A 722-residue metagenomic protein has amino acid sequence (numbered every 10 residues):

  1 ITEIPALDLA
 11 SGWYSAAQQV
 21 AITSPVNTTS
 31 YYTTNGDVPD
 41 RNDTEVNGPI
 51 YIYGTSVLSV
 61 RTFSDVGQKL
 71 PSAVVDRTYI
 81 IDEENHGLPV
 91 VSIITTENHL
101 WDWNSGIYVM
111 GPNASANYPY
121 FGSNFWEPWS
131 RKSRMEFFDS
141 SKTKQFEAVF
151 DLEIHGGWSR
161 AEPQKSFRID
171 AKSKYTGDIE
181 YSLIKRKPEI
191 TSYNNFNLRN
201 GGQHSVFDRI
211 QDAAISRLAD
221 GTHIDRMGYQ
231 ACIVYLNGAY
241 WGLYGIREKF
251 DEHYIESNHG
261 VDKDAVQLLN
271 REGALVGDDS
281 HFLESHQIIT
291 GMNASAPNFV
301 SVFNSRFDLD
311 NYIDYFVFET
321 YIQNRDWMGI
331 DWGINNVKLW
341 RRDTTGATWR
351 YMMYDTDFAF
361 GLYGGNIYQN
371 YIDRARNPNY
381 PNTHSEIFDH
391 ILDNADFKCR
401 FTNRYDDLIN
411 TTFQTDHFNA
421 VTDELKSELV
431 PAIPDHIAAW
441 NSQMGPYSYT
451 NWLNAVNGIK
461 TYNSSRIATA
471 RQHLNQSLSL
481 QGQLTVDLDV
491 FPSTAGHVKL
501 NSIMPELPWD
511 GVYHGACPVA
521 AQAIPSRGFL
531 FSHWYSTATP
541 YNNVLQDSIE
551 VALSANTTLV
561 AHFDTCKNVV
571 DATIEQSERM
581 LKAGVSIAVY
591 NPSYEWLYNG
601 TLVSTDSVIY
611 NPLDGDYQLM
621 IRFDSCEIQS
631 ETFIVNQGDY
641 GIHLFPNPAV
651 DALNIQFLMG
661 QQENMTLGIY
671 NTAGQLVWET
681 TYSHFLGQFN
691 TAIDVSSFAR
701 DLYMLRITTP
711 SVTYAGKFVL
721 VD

Functional and structural regions predicted by a protein language model:
I1, P89-N117, G122-F125, S133-R134 (+11 more regions): Middle-to-C-terminal accessory/interaction subdomains
I1-K132, F137-D139, T143-D151, S173 (+4 more regions): Short, compositionally stereotyped local motifs that mark structural "simplifiers"
V20-S24, A521-A523, A583-I587, L653-M659: Aromatic/hydrophobic beta-strand junction motif of beta-rich domains
V66-V74, C566, L602, D624-S630 (+1 more regions): Short, exposed coil/turn segments at beta-strand boundaries within extracellular/luminal domains
D151-G202: Conserved oxyanion/phosphate-binding beta-strand-loop segments in alpha/beta enzyme cores
L484-T494, L500-L507, C517, Y541-L545 (+3 more regions): Proline- and Ser/Thr-rich low-complexity, intrinsically disordered segments
S593-L602, L613-M620, N636-F645, A649-D722: C-terminal outer-membrane/trafficking sorting elements
